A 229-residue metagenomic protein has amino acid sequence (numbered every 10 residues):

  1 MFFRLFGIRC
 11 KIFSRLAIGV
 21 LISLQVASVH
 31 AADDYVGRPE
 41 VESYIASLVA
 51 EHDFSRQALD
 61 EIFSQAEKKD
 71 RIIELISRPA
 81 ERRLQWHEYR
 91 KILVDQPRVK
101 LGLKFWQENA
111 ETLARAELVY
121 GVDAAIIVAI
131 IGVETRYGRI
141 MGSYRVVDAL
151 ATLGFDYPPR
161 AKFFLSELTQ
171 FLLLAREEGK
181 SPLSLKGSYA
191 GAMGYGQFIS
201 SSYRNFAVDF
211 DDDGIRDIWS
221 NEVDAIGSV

Functional and structural regions predicted by a protein language model:
M1-C10: N-terminal secretory signal peptides that target proteins for export/translocation
S14-L21: Sec-dependent signal peptide hydrophobic core
V26-S28: N-terminal signal peptide c-region/cleavage motif recognized by signal peptidases
H30-V41: Cleaved targeting-peptide boundary
D53-S228: Catalytic glycan-binding domains that act on GlcNAc-containing polysaccharides
